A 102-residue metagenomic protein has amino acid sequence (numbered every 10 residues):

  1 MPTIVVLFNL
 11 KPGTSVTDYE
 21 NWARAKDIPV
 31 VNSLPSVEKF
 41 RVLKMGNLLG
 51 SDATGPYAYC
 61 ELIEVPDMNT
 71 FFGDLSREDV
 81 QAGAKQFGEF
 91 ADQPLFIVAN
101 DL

Functional and structural regions predicted by a protein language model:
M1-L102: Macromolecular interaction modules
